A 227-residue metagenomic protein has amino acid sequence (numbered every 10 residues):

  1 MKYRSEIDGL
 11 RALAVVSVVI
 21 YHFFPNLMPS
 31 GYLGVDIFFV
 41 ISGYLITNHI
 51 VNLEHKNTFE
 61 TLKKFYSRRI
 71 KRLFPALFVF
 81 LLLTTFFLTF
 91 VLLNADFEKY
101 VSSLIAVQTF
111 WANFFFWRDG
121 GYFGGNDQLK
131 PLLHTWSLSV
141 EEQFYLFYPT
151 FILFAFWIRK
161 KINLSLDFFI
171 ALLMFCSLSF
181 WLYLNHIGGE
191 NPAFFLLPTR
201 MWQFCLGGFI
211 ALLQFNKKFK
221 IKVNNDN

Functional and structural regions predicted by a protein language model:
M1-N227: Membrane-interface helix/loop caps of multi-pass membrane proteins
